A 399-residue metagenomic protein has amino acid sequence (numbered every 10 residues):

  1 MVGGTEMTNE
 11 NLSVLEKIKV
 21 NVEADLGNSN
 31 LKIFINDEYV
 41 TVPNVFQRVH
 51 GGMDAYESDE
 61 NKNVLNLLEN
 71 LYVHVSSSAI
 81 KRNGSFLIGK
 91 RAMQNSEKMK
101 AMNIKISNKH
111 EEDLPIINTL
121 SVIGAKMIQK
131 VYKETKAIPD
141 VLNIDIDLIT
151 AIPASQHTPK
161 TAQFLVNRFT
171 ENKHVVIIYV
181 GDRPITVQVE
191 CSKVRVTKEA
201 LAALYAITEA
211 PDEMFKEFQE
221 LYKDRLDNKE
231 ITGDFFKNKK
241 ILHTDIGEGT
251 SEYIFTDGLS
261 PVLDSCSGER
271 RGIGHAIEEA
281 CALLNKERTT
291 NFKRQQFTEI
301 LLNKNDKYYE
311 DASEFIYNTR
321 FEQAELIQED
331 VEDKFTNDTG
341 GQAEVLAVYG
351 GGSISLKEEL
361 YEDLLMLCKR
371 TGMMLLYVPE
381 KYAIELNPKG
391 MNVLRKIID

Functional and structural regions predicted by a protein language model:
V2-I241, L263, E325-V348, S353-D399: Nucleotide/phosphate-binding catalytic cleft detector across ATP-hydrolyzing and phosphate-transferring enzymes
D25, D245, S267: Conserved acidic E/D residue at the C-terminus of a beta-strand in Rossmann-like folds
S96-E97, L142, Y253-G258, K304-Y309 (+1 more regions): Short amphipathic alpha-helical segments, especially helix-boundary/capping motifs
A200-Q219, E248, I254-R294, A383: Glycine-rich phosphate-binding loop plus the immediately following alpha-helix
T232-E248, Y253-D257: PRPP/pyrophosphate-binding module of the type I phosphoribosyltransferase fold
G268, F315, P379: Conserved short-loop catalytic and cofactor-binding motifs
L284-N318: A mobile "lid/hinge" subdomain adjacent to the ATP/sugar-phosphate binding pocket shared across diverse ATP-dependent
T319-Q323: Contiguous effector/interaction surfaces
